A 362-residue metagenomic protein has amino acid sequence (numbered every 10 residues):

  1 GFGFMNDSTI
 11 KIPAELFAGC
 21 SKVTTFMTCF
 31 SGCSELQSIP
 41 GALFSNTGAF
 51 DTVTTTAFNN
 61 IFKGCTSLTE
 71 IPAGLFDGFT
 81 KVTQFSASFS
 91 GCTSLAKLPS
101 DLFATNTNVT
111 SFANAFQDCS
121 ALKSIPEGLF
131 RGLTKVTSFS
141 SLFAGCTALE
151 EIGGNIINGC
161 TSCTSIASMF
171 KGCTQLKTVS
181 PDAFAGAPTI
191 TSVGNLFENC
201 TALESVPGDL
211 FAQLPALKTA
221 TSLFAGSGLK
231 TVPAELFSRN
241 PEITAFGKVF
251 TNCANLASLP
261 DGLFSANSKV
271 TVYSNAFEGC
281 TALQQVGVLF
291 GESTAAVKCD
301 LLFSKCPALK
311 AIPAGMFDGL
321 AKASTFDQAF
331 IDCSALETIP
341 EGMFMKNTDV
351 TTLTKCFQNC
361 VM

Functional and structural regions predicted by a protein language model:
G1-M362: Solvent-exposed loop and capping/linker segments of extracellular ligand-binding repeat ectodomains
